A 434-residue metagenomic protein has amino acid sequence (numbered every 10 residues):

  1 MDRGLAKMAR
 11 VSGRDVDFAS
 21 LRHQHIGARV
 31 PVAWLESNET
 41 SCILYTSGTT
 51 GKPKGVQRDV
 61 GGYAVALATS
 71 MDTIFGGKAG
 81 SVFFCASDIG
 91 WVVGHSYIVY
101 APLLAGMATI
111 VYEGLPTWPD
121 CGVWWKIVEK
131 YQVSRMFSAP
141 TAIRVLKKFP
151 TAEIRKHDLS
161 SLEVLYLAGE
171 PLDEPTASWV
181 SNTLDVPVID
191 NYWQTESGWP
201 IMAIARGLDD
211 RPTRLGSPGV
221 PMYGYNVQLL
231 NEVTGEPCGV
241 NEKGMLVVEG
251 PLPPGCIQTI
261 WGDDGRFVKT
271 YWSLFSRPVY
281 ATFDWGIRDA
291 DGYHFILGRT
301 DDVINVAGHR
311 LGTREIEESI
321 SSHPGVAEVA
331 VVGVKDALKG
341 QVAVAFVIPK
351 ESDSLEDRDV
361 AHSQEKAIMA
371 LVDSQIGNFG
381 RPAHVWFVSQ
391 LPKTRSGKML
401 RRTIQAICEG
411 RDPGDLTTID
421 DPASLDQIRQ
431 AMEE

Functional and structural regions predicted by a protein language model:
M1-H23, Y131-V133, A139-P140: Structural core segment of the AMP-binding/adenylate-forming
R10-Y45, K52, G62, L67 (+2 more regions): Conserved pre-ATP/AMP-binding loop-to-beta segment of ANL
A64-V82, V92-R135, K148-T151: Conserved AMP-binding/adenylation subdomain of ANL enzymes
L104-M107, S134-S138, K147-T213, N226: Gly/Ser/Thr-rich phosphate-binding loop
E129, M136, L252-P253, F283-G380 (+4 more regions): AMP-binding/adenylate-forming catalytic core of the ANL superfamily
D185, P254-F283, T300-D301, T313 (+2 more regions): Conserved ANL (AMP-binding/adenylate-forming) active-site segment centered on the GW(Y/F)…HTG consensus within
V220-G224, E236-Y271, L311, D412-P413: Conserved ATP/PPi-binding loop(s) of AMP-dependent carboxylate-activating enzymes
V233-G235, L338, V388-G410: Flexible lysine-rich "adenylation lid" loop at the C-terminal edge of ANL adenylation domains
